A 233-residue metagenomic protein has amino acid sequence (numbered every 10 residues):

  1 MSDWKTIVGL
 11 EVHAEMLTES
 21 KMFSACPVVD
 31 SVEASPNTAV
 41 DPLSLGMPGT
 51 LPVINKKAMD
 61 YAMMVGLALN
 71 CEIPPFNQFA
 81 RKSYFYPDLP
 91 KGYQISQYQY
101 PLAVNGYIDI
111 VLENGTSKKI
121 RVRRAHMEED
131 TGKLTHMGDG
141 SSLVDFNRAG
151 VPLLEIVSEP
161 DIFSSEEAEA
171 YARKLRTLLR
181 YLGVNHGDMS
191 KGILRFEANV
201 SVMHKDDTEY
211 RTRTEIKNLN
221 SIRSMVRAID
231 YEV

Functional and structural regions predicted by a protein language model:
M1-V233: Basic, nucleic-acid-interacting segments
